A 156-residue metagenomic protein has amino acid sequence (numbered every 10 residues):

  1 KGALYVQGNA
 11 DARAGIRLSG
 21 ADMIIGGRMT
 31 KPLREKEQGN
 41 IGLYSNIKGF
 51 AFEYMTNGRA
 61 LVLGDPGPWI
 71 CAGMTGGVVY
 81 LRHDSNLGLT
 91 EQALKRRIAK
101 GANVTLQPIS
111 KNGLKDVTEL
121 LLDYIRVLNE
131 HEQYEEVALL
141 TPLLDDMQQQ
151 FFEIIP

Functional and structural regions predicted by a protein language model:
K1-P156: Long, distal/terminal scaffolding or interaction modules with repetitive or compositionally biased sequence
